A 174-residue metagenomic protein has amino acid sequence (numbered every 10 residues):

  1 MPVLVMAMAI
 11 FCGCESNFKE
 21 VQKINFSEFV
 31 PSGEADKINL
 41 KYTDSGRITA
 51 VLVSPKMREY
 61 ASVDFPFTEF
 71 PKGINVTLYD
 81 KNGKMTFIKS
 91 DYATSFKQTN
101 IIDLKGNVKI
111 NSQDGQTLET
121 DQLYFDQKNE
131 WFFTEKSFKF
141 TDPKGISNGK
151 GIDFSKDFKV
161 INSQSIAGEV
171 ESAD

Functional and structural regions predicted by a protein language model:
M1-D174: Mature-chain termini and adjacent capping regions
